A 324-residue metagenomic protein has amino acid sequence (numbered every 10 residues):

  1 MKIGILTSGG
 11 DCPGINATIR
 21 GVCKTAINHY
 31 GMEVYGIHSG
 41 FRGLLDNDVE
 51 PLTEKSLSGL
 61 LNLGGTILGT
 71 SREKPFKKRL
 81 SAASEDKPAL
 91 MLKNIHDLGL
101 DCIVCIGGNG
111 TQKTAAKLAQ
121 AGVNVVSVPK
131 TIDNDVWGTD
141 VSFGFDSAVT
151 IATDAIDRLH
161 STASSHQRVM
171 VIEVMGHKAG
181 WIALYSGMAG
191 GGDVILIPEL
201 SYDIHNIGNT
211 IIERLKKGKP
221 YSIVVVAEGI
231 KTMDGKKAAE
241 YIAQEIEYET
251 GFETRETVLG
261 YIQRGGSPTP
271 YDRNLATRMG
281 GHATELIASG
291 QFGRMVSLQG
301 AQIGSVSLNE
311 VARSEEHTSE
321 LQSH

Functional and structural regions predicted by a protein language model:
M1-D48: N-terminal phosphate-binding or glycine-rich loops at protein starts, especially the Walker A/P-loop of NTPases
T18-V22, N109-V123, A183: Short Gly/Thr/Asp-enriched flexible loops that form oxyanion-binding sites at enzyme active sites
G31-I37, T162-V169, P220-I223, G251-L259 (+1 more regions): Flexible, glycine/charged-enriched surface loops at secondary-structure junctions
G31-M32, A119-G144, L196-D203, V258: Short, acidic/small-residue loops that bind anionic groups at enzyme active sites
D46-I103, F143-T150, D154: Glycine-rich oxoanion-binding loops at beta->alpha junctions
N94, C102-G107, A115-K117, F145-F252: Accessory alpha-helical/coil subdomains and C-terminal extensions that flank or cap enzyme catalytic cores
I262-G280, T284-A288: Catalytic, metal-anchored helix/loop core of enzyme active sites in primary metabolism
E316-S323: Conserved small/polar residues in nucleotide/adenosyl-binding loops
